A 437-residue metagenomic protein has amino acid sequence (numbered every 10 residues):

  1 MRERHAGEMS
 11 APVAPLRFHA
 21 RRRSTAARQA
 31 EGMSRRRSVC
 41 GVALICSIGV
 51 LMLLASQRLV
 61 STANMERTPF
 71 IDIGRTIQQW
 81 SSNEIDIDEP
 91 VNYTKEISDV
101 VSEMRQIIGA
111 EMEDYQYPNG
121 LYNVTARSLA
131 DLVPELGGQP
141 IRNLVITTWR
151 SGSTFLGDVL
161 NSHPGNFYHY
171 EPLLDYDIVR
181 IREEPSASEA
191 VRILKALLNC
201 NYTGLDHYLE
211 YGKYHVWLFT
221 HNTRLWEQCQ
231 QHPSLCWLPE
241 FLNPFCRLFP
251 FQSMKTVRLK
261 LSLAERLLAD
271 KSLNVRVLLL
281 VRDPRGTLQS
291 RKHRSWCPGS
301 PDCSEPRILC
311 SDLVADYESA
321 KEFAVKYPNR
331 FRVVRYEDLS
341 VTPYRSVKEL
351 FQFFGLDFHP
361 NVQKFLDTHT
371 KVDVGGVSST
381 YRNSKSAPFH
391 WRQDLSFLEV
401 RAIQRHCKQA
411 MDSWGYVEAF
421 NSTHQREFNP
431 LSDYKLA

Functional and structural regions predicted by a protein language model:
R2-N143, W149, L225, K292-W296 (+5 more regions): PAPS-dependent sulfotransferases, especially Golgi type II membrane carbohydrate sulfotransferases
R4, F167-T256, L261: PAPS-dependent sulfation machinery
W149, Y170-P172, L279-R282: Glycine-rich, histidine-containing beta strand-loop boundary motifs that form or position
G152-S153, L350: Conserved G/P- and acidic residue-centered "switch" motifs that form tight phosphate/ATP-binding loops in soluble
T154-N166: A conserved segment at the C-terminal end of the G1
S162, Y168, L174, G286 (+1 more regions): Active-site micro-motifs of SAM-dependent methyltransferase domains
E189-L198, P298-L309, N383-A387: A polyampholytic, Gly/Pro-enriched intrinsically disordered region
N222-P233, E240-Y381: PAPS-dependent sulfotransferase catalytic domain
